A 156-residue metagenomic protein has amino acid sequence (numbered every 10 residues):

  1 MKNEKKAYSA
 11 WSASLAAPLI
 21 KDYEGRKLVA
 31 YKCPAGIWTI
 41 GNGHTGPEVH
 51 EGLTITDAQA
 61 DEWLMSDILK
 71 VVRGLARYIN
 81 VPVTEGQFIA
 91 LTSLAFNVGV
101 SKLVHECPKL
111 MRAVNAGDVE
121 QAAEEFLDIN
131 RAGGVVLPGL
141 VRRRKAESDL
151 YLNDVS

Functional and structural regions predicted by a protein language model:
M1-I37, H44, E48-V49, I55-I68 (+3 more regions): Long, amphipathic alpha-helical surface segments
I20, Q87-A95, E125-L127: Short alpha-helical scaffolding segments that buttress acidic/His motifs in well-ordered protein cores
G36-I37, N42, F88, T92: Small-residue-enriched, tightly packed secondary-structure blocks
R77-F88: Short, structured surface segments that line ligand/substrate-binding pockets
